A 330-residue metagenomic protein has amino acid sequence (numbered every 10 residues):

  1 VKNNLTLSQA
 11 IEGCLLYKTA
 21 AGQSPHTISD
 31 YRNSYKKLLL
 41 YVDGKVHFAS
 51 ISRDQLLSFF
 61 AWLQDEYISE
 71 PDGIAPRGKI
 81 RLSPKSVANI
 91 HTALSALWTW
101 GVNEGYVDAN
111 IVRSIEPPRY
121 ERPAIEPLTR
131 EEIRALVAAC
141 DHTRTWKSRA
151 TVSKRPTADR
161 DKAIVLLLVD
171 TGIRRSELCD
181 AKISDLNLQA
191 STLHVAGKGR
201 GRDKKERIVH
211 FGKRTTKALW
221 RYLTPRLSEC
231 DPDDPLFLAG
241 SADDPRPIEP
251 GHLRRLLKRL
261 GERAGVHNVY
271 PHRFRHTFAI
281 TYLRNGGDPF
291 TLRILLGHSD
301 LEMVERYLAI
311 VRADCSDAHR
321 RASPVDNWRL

Functional and structural regions predicted by a protein language model:
V1-L330: Conserved catalytic core of the tyrosine transesterase superfamily
